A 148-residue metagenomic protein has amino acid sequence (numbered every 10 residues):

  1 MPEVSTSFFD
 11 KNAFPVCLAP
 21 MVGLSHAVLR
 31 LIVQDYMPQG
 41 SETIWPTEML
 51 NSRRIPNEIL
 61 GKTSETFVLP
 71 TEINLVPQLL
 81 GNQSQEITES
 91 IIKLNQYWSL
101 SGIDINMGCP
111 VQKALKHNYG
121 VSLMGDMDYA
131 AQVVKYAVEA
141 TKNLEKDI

Functional and structural regions predicted by a protein language model:
P2-E3, N12-V16: Extreme N-terminal starter segment of soluble prokaryotic enzymes
P2-S7, M21-Y97: Glycine-rich, positively charged N-terminal anion/phosphate-binding segment
C17, L29, E86, S90 (+2 more regions): General structural feature for long, well-ordered alpha-helical segments within catalytic domains of soluble enzymes
I44, G102, D147: Hydrophobic "anchor" residues on beta-strands that sit immediately upstream of conserved functional sites
T47, G102-V111: Non-cysteine beta-strand/loop elements that form the S-adenosyl-L-methionine
T66-N74, L123-I148: Alpha-helix-loop-beta-strand connector modules within alpha/beta enzyme cores
V111-D126: Surface-exposed, active-site-proximal loop segments in enzymatic domains
